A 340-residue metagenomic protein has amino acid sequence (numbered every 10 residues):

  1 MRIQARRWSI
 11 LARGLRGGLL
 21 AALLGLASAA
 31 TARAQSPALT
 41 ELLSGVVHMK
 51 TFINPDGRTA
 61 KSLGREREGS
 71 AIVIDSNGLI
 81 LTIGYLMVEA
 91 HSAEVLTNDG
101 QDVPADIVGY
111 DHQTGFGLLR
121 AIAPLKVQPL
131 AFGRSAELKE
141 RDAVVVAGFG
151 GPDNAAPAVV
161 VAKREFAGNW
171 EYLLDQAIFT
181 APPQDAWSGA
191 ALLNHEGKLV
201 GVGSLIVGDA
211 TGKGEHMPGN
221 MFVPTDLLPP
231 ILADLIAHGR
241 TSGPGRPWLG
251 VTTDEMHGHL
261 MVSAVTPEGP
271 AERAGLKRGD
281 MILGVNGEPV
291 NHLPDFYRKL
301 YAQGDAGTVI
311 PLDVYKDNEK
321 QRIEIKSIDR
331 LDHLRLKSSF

Functional and structural regions predicted by a protein language model:
A32-Y85, S92, K139-V144, A233-D234 (+2 more regions): N-terminal activation segment of mature serine protease catalytic domains
Q35-L39, V127, P152-D153, H195 (+5 more regions): C-terminal cap/linker of serine protease catalytic domains
V47-M49, A71, G78, T82 (+14 more regions): Terminal peptide-recognition signature
N54-D56, D75-A155, A177, A186 (+5 more regions): Conserved active-site neighborhood of the chymotrypsin/trypsin-like protease fold
P55-K61, A90-S92, V127, G148-V159 (+3 more regions): Active-site loop architecture of trypsin-fold serine endopeptidases
D56-G64, V108-G115, K163-I178, T211-E215 (+2 more regions): Gly/Ser-enriched beta-turn/beta-hairpin loop segments
R67-I72, L130-R134, A177-H195, P267-R273: Gly/Ser-rich catalytic serine loop of serine hydrolases
P183-A186, D234-K299, Y315, E319-K326 (+1 more regions): PDZ/PDZ-like groove recognition
